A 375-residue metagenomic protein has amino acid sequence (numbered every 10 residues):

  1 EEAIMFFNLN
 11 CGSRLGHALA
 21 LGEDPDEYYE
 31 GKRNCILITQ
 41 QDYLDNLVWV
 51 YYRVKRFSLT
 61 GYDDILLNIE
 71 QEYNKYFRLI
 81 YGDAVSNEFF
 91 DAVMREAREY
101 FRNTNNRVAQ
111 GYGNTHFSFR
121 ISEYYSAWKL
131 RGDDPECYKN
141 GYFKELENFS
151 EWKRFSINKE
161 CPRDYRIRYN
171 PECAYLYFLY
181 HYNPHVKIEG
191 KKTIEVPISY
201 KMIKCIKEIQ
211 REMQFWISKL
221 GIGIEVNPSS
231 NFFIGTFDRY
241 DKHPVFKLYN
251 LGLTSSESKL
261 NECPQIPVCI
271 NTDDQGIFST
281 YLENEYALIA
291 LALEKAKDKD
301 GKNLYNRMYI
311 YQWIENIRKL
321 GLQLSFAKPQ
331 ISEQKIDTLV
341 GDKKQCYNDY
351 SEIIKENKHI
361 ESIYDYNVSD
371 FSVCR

Functional and structural regions predicted by a protein language model:
E1, H17, V226-S229, P264-L282: Short acidic/histidine-rich active-site segments
E2-N8, P25-L37, I234-V245, F278-L291: Histidine/acidic-residue-rich catalytic or RNA/ligand-binding cores of hydrolases and nuclease-related proteins
L9-R14, K219-G223, T254: Glycine-enriched alpha-helix->loop->beta-strand junction motifs that scaffold or abut catalytic
N10-Y28: C-terminal active-site-proximal or functional interface alpha/beta core segments in diverse enzymes
P25-E30, I38, A109-G111, E136-N140 (+4 more regions): Surface-exposed intrinsically disordered loops and tails
Q71-R211, F215, L220, H359-S372: Long, low-complexity, polar/charged, intrinsically disordered or flexibly structured peripheral segments
E208-Q214, Y240-K259: A short, acidic, amphipathic alpha-helical segment used as a generic capping/interface helix at domain edges
R211-L220, N284, L291-R375: Mid-to-C-terminal alpha-helical segments outside catalytic/metal-binding sites
